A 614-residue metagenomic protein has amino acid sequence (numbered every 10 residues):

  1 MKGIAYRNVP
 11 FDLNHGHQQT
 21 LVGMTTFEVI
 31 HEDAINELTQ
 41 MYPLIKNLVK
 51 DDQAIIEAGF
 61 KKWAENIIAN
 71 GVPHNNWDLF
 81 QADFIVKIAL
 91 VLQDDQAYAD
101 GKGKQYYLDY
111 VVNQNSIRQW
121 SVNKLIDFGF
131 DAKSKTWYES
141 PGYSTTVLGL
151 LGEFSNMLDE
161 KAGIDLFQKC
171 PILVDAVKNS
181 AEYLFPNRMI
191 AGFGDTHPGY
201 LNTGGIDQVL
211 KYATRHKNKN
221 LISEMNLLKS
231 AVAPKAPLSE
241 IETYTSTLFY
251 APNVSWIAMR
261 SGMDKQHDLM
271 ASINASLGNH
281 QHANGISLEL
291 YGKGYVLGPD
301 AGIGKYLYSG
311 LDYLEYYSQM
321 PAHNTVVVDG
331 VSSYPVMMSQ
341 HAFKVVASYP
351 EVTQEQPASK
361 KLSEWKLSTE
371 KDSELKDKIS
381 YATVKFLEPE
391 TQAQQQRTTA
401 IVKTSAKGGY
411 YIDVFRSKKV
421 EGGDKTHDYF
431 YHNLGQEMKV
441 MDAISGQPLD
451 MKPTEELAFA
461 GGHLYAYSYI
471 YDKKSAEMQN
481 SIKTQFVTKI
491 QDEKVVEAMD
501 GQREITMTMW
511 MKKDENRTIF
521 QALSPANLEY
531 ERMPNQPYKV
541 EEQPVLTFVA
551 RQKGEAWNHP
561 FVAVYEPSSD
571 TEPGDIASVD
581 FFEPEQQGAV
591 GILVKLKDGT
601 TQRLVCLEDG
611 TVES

Functional and structural regions predicted by a protein language model:
M1-V174: Aromatic-lined, polymer-binding surfaces characteristic of secreted/periplasmic polysaccharide-degrading enzymes
Y6-G16, K104-A132, T136-Y138, S339 (+3 more regions): Surface-exposed intrinsically disordered loops and tails
G142-L297, E585-Q586, L593-T600, V605-S614: Carbohydrate-active enzyme catalytic cores, enriched for enzymes that act on polyanionic acidic polysaccharides
H216-T247, D492-E531: Acidic, glycine-rich loop-and-strand cores that form catalytic or ligand-binding grooves in diverse globular domains
I222-D450, E555-W557, P567-S569, P584: Catalytic and substrate-binding regions of extracellular carbohydrate-active enzymes, especially polysaccharide lyases
Y429-Y431, T506-M509, T518-Q536, H559-D570: Short, hydrophobic/aromatic-enriched beta-strand segments in well-ordered soluble domains
F430-R517: Polysaccharide-binding surfaces and accessory modules of carbohydrate-active proteins
N535-S614: Non-catalytic terminal regions with compositionally biased, polar/charged low complexity
